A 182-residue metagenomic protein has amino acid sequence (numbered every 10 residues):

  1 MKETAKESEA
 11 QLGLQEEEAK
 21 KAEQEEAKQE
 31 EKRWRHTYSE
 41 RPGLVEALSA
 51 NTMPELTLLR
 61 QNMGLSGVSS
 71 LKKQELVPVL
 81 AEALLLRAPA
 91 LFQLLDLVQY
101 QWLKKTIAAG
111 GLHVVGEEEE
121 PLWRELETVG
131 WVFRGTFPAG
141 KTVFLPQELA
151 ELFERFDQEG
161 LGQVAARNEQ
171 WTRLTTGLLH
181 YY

Functional and structural regions predicted by a protein language model:
M1-E169: Basic helix-extension-helix modules of the SAP/HeH family
Q163-Y182: Inter-domain helical "communication" segments and dimerization helices that couple sensory or membrane-embedded modules
